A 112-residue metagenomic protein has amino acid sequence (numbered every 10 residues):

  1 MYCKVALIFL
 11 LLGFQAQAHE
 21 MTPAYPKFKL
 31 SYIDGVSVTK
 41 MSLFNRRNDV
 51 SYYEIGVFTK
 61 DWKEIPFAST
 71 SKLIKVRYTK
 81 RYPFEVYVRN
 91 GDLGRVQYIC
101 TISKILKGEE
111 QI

Functional and structural regions predicted by a protein language model:
C3-F14: Sec-dependent N-terminal signal peptides
A18-K40: Beta-sheet-dominated interaction scaffolds and their linkers
Y32, R46, K75-T79: Surface-exposed coil/turn segments at beta-strand junctions on protein surfaces, enriched
V36, V50, T79-R81, L93-V96: Extracellular Ig-like/FN3 beta-sandwich strand-entry sites
S42-D49: Asparagine-centered strand-capping/turn motif at beta-strand->loop junctions
D49-V57, Y98-C100: Short, hydrophobic/aromatic beta-strand segments
F58, W62-L93: Intrinsically disordered, low-complexity Pro/Gly/Ser/Thr-rich segments with frequent PxxP/GP/PP motifs and embedded
P83, V88-I112: Terminal connector regions
